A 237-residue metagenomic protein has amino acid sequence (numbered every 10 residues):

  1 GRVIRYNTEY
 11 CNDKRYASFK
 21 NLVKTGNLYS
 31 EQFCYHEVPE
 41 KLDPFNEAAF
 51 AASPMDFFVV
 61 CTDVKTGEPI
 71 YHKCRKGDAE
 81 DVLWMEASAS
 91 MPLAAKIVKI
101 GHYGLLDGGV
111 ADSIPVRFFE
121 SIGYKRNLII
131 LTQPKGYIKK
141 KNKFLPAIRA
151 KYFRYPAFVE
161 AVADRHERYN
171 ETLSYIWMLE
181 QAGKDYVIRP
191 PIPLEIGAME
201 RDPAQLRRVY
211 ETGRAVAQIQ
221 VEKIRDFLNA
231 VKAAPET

Functional and structural regions predicted by a protein language model:
G1-K41, K73-A87, L128-L131, K135-K143 (+1 more regions): Patatin-like phospholipase
Y10, K41-F45, S88, I122 (+3 more regions): Change "in soluble alpha/beta enzymes" to "in soluble alpha/beta proteins
N27-Y35, D78, D112, R165-T172 (+2 more regions): Generic structural signal for well-ordered, non-membrane alpha-helical segments in soluble metabolic enzymes
Y29-A52, R168, Y175: C-terminal domain-closing interface element
E40-D43, M55, L93-A94, I224-F227: A short, well-structured juxtamembrane/interface segment
A51-I130, P134-A150, A230: Active-site gating loop/helix substructures
K125-M178, K184-D185: Helix-centered, glycine/charged polyanion-binding patches within enzymatic domains that contact phosphate-containing
T172-T237: C-terminal helical/tail subdomains of lipid-metabolizing enzymes
